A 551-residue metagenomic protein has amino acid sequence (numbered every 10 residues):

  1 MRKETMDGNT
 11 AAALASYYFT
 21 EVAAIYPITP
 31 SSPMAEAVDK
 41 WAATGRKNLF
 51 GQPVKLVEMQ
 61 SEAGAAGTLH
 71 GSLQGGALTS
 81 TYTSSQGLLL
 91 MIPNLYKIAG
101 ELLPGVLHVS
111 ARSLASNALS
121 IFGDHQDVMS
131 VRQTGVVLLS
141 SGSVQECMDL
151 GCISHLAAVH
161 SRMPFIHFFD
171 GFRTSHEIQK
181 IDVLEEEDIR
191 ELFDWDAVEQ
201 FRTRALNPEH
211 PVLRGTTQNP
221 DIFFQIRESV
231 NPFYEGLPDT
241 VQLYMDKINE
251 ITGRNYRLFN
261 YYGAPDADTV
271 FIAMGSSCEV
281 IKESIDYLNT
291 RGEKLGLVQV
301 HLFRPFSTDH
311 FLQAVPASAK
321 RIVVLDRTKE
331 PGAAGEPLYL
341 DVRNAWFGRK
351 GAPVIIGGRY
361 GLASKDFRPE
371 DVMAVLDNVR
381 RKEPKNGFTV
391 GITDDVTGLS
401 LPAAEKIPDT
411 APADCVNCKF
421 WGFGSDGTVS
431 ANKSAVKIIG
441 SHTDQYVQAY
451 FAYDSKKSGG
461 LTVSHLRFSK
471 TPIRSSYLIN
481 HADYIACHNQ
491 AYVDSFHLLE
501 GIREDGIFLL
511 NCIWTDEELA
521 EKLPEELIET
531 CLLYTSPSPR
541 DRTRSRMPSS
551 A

Functional and structural regions predicted by a protein language model:
M1-S130, G135, C152, P369 (+2 more regions): Thiamine diphosphate
V22-E58, I272-V298, N417-H481, I485: Anionic-ligand anchoring segments at beta-strand to alpha-helix junctions in alpha/beta enzyme folds, i.e., glycine
M34-D39, T68-H70, M91-L95, S116-F122 (+10 more regions): Short acidic, glycine/serine/threonine-rich loops at helix termini
F50-V54, F165-N260: Conformationally flexible catalytic loops at phosphate/diphosphate-handling active centers
I121-G171, G348-A363, L533: Conserved thiamine diphosphate
D326-G348, A352-F388, L478-Y492, L498: Phosphate/diphosphate-binding loops
G501-L523: ADP-ribose/adenylate-binding Rossmann-like module
Y534-T543: Conserved small/polar residues in nucleotide/adenosyl-binding loops
